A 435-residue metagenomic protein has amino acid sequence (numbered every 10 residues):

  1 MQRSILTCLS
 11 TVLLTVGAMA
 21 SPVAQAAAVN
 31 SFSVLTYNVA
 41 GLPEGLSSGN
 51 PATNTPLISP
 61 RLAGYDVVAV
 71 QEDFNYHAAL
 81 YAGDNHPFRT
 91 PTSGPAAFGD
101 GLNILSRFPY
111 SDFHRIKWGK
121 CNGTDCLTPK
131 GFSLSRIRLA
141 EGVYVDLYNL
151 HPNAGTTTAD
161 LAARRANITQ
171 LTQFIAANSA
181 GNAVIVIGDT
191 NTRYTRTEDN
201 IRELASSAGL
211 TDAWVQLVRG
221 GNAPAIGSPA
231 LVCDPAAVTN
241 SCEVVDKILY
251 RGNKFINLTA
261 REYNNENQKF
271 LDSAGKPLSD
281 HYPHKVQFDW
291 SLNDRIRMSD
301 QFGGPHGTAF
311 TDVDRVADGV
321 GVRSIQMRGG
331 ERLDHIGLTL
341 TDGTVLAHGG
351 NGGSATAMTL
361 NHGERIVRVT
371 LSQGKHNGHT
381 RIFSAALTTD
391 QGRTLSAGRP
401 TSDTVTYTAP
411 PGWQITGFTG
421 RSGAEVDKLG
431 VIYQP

Functional and structural regions predicted by a protein language model:
I5-L9, V16, A20-G83, G99-D100 (+1 more regions): N-terminal, active-site-proximal structural segment of metallo-dependent hydrolase catalytic domains
F32-V39, I58-H77, L105, S135 (+5 more regions): Active-site beta-strand/loop signature of hydrolases that rely on acidic residues for catalysis
T36-T55, W118-L127, N153-A163: Acidic/histidine-rich helix-loop elements that form or flank divalent-metal/phosphate-binding sites at the catalytic
G41-S48, V70, H114, N222-A223 (+2 more regions): Short, solvent-exposed loop/turn elements at domain surfaces
V67-N153, E262-Y263: Structured beta-strand-rich core segments of catalytic domains in phosphoester-bond hydrolases
P152-L171, N191-A205: Active-site-proximal segments of metal-dependent phosphoesterases and phosphodiesterases across multiple
A176-V184, T192-R295: Metal-dependent phosphoester-hydrolase catalytic domains
N293-P435: Lectin-type carbohydrate-recognition ectodomains
